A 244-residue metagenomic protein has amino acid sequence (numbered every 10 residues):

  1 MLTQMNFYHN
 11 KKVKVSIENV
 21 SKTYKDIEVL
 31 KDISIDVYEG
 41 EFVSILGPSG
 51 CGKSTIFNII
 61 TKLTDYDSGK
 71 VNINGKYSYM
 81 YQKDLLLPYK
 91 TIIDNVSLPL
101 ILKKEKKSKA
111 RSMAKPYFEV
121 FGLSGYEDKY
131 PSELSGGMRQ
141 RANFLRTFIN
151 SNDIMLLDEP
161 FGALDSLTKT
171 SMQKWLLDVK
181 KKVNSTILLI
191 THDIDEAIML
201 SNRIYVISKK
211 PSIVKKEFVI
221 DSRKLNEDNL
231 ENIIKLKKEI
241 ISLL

Functional and structural regions predicted by a protein language model:
L46-P48: The feature captures the beta-strand-to-loop junction immediately N-terminal to the Walker
T61: Helix-to-loop junction immediately C-terminal to a conserved catalytic motif
K90-S97: Short coil-to-helix segment of the ABC ATPase nucleotide-binding domain corresponding to the Q-loop/switch region
S108-Y126, D178: Conserved ABC ATPase "signature" region
Y130-L134, M138: Conserved ABC ATPase signature
I149-D153: A short, proline-enriched helix->beta-strand linker immediately N-terminal to the Walker B motif in ABC-type P-loop
M155-E159: Catalytic Walker B motif of ABC-type/P-loop ATPase nucleotide-binding domains
